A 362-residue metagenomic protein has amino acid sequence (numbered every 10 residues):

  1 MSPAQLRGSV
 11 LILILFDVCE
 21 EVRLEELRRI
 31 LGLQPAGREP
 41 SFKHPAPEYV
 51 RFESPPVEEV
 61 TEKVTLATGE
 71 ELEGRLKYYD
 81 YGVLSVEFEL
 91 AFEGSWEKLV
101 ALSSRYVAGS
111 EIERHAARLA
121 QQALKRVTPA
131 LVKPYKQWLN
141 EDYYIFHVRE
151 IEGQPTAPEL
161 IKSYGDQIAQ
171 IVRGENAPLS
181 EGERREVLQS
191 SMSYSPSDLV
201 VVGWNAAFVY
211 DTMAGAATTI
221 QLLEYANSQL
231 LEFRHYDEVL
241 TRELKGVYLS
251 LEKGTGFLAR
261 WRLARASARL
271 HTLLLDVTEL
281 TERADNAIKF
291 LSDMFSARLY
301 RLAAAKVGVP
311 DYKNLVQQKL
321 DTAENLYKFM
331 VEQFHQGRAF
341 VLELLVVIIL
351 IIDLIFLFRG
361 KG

Functional and structural regions predicted by a protein language model:
M1-D198: Short Lys/Arg-enriched alpha/beta "domain-start" segment
E25-R28, V100, A117, Q121-P129 (+10 more regions): Generic detector of well-ordered alpha-helical segments enriched in charged/polar residues, highlighting helical
L27-F52, A216-H235, I352-R359: Short secondary-structure boundary segments
S41-F42, E113-A117, L230, Y236-V239 (+1 more regions): Short, surface-exposed, polar/charged, turn-prone segments marking secondary-structure boundaries
E48-V50, A120-V127, L244-V247, I351-I352 (+1 more regions): Low-complexity, flexible helical/coil segments
L66, E181-E183, L188-S190, I220 (+3 more regions): Mixed-charge, polar/low-complexity N-terminal
Y164-W261: Extended, charged amphipathic alpha-helical segments
H235-D353, G360: Membrane-associated alpha-helical segments
